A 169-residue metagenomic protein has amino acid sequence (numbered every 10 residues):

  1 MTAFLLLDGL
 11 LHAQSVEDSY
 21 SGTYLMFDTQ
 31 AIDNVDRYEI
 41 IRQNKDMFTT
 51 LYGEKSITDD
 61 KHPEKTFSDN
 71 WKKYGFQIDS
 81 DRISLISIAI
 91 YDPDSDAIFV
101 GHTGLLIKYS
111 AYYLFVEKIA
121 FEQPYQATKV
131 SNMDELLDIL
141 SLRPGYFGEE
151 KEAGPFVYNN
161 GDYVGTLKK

Functional and structural regions predicted by a protein language model:
M1-I90, V100, K108, Y112 (+1 more regions): Acidic/His-rich structured neighborhood in mature extracellular/periplasmic domains
D94-I98: Short glycine/serine/proline-enriched coil/turn segments at secondary-structure junctions
L114-E122, V130-K169: Low-complexity, Gly/Ser/Thr/Pro-rich intrinsically disordered linker/tail segments
